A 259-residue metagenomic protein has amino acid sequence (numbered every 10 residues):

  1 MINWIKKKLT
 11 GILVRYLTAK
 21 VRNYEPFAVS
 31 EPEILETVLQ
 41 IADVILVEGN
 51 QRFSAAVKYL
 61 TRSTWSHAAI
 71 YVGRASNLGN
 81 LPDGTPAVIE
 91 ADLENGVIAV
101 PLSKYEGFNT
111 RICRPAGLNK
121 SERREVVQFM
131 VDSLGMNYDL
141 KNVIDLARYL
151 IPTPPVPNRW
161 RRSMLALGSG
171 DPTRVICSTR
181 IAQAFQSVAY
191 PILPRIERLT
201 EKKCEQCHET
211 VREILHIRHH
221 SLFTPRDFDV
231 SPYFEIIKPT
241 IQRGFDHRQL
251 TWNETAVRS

Functional and structural regions predicted by a protein language model:
M1-S259: Cysteine-nucleophile amide-bond enzymes
